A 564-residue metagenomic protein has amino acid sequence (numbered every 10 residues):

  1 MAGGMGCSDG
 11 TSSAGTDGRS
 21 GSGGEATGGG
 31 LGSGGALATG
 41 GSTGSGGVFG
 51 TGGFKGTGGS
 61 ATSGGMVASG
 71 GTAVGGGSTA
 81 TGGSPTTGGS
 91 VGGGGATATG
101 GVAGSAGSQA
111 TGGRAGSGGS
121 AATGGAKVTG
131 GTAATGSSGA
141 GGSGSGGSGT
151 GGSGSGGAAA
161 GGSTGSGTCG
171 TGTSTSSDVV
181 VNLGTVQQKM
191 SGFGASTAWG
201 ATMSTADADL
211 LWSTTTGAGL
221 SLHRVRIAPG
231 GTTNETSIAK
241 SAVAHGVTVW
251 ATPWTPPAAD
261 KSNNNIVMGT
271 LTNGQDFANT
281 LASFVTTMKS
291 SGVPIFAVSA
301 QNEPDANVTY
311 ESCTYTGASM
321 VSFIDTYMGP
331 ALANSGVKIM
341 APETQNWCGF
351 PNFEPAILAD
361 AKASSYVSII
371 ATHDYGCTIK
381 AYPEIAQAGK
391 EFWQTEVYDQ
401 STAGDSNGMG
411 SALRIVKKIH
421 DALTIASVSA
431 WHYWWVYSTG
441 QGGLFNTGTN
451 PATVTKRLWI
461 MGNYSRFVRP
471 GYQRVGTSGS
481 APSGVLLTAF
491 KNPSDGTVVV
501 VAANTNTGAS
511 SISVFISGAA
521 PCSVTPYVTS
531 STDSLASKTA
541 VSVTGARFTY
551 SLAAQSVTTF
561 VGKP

Functional and structural regions predicted by a protein language model:
M1-S174: Ser/Thr-rich, Pro/Gly/Ala-heavy low-complexity intrinsically disordered linkers and tails of secreted extracellular
S166-S213: N-terminal module-boundary/linker segments of secreted carbohydrate-active enzymes
V181-T185, T215-P355: Substrate-binding cleft and catalytic face of glycoside hydrolase catalytic domains, especially the flexible beta-alpha
K189-A198, L220-I227, T248-P253, F296-A300 (+6 more regions): Structural recognition of the beta-strand scaffold that forms the well-ordered cores of secreted hydrolase catalytic
T314-V416: Noncatalytic carbohydrate-binding groove/subsite architecture in carbohydrate-active enzymes
G389-R466, V475-A481: Aromatic/acidic polysaccharide-binding cleft in carbohydrate-active enzymes
S480-C522, Q555: Carbohydrate-binding surface patches
V541-P564: C-terminal beta-strand-rich structural cap/linker in extracellular carbohydrate-active enzymes
